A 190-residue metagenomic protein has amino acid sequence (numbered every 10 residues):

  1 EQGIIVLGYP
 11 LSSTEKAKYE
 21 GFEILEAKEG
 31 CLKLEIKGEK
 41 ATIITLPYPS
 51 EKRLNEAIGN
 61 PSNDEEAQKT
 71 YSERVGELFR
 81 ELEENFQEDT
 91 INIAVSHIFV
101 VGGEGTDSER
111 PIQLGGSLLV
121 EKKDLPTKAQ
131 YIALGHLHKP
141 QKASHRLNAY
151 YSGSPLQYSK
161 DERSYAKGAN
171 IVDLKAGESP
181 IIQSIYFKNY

Functional and structural regions predicted by a protein language model:
E1-Y190: Extended recognition/assembly regions associated with phosphoester-bond processing machinery
